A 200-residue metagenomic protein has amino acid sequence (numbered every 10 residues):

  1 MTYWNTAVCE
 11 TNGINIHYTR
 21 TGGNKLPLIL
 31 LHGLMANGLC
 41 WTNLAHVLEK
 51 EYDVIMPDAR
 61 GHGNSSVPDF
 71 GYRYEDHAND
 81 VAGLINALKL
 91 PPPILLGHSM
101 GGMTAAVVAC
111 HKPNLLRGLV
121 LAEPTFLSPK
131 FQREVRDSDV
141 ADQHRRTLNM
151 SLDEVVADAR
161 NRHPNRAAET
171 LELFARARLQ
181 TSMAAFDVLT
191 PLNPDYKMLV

Functional and structural regions predicted by a protein language model:
M1-L28, E49-Y52, L90-P91, F126 (+4 more regions): Alpha/beta-hydrolase fold catalytic core
E10-F70: Conserved HGGG/HGGXW glycine-rich cap/lid loop of the alpha/beta-hydrolase fold
D58, I94, R117-V120: Residue in the alpha/beta-hydrolase core beta-strand immediately N-terminal to the catalytic nucleophile
E75-P93: Conserved acidic catalytic loop of the alpha/beta-hydrolase fold
H77, L95-G97, A122: Short beta-strand immediately N-terminal to the catalytic nucleophile in serine-hydrolase-like folds
G97, G101, A105: Gly/Ala-rich beta-loop-alpha elbow adjacent to hydrolase catalytic centers
A106-C110, R117-M150: Flexible "cap/lid" loop of the alpha/beta hydrolase fold
F131-V135, T147-V200: Conserved alpha/beta-hydrolase catalytic His-Asp/Glu region
